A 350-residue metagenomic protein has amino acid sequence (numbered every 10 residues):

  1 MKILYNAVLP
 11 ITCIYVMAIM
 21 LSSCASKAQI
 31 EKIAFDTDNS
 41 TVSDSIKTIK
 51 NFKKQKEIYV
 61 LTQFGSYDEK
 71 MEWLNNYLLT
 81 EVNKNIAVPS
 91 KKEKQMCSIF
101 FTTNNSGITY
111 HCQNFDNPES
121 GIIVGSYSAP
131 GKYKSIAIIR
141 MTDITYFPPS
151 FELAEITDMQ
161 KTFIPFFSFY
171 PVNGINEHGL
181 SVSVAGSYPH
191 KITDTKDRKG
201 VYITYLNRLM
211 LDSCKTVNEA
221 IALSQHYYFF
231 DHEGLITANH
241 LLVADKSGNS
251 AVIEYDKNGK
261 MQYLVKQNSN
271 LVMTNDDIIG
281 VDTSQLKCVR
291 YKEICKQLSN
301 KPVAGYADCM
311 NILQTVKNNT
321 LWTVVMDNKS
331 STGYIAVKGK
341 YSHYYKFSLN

Functional and structural regions predicted by a protein language model:
M1-C13: Bacterial N-terminal signal peptides that target proteins for export
P10-S22: Bacterial N-terminal signal peptides
C24-S213, F229-F230, K301-N350: N-terminal mature-domain region immediately after signal-peptide cleavage in secreted/organellar precursors
T193-K196, A222, V252-D256, L264-V265 (+1 more regions): A short secondary-structure junction signal
L211-S213, E219-A222: Short N-terminal edge-element motif at the start of the domain
A222-E233: Secretory/export targeting leaders with adjacent low-complexity proregions
I236-D276: Extended amphipathic alpha-helical segments with heptad-repeat/coiled-coil character used for oligomerization, fusion
L264-V265, S269-M310: Charge-rich, low-complexity intrinsically disordered segments
